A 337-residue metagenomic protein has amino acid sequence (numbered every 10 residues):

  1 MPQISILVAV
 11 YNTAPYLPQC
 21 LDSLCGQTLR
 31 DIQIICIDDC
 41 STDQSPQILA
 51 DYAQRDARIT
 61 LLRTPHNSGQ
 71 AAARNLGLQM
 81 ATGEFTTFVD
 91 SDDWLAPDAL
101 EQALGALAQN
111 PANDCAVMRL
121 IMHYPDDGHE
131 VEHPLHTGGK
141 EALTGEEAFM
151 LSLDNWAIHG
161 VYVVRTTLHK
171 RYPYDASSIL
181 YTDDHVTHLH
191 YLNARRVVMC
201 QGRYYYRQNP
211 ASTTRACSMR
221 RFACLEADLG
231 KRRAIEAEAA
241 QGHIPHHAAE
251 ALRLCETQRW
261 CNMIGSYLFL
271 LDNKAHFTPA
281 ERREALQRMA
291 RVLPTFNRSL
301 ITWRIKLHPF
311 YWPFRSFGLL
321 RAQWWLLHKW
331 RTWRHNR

Functional and structural regions predicted by a protein language model:
P2-L7, C25-C36, Q44, D56-T60: Short loop->beta transition adjacent to catalytic acidic/histidine clusters or analogous donor-positioning motifs
N12-G26: Short, well-formed alpha-helical segments that are part of the catalytic scaffolds of diverse glycosyltransferases
P18, D43-D51, W94, D98: Acidic helix N-cap motif at the loop->helix transition within catalytic regions of sugar-transfer enzymes
D38-Q47, H66, D90: A conserved acidic beta->alpha catalytic loop
T64-A81, F88: Glycine-rich, basic loop-to-helix element that forms the pyrophosphate-binding segment of sugar-nucleotide handling
S91-Y181, H185-R196, C200, R207 (+1 more regions): Donor-binding/catalytic cores of nucleotide-activated saccharide and glycerol-phosphate transferases/polymerases
G202-P210, A216-H246, N262-F296: Catalytic core of nucleotide-sugar-dependent glycosyltransferases
D272-R337: Membrane-interface aromatic/basic loop that binds lipid-linked glycans or pyrophosphate carriers, typified by
